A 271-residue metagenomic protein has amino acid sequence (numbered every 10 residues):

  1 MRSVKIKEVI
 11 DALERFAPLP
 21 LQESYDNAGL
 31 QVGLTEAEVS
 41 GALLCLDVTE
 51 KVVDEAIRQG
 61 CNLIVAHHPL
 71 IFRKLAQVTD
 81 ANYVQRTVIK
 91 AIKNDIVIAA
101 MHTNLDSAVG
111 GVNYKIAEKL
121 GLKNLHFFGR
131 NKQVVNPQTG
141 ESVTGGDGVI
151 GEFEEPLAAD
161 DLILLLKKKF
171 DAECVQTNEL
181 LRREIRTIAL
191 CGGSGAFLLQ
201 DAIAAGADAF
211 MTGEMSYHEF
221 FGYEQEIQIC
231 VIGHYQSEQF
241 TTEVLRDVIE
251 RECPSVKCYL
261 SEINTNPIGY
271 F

Functional and structural regions predicted by a protein language model:
M1-F271: Hydrophobic structural segments
